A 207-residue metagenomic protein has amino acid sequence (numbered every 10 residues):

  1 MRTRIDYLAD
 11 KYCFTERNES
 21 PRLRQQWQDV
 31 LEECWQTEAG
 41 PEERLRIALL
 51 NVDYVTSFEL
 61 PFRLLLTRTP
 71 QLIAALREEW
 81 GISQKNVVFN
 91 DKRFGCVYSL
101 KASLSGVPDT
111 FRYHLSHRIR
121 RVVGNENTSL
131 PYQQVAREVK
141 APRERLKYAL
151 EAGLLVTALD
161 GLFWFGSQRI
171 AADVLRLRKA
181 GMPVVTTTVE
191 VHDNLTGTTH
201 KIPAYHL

Functional and structural regions predicted by a protein language model:
R2-E16, I47: N-terminal/domain-start alpha-helical segments
R17-R44, S116-E144: Short alpha-helical segments that sit at the start of domains
W35, I47-L50, E59-P61: Intrinsically disordered, low-complexity acidic/Q/S/K-rich activation/interaction tracts characteristic
E38, L65, V139, F163-G166: Aromatic-acidic/polar surface patches that form glycan- and anion
G40-V55, K140-L155: Short amphipathic alpha-helical interface segments
D53-R63, L155-W164: Short acidic, hydrophobic short linear motifs in intrinsically disordered regions
L64-Q71, F165-A172: Short, basic interhelical loop/turn and adjoining N-cap of the next helix at nucleic-acid- or acidic-partner-contacting
L72-V139, A171-L207: DNA-binding patch around the recognition helix
